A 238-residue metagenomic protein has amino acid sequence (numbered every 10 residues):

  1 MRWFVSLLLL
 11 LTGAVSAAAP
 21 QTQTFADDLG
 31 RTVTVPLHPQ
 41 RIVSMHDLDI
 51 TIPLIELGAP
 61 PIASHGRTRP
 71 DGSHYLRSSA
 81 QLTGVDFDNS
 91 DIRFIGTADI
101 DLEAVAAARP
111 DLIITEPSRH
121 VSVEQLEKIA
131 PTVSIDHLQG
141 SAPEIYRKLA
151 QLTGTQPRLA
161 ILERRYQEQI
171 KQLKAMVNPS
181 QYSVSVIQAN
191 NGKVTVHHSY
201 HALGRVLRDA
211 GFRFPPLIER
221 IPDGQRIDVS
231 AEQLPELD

Functional and structural regions predicted by a protein language model:
V5, L11-I52, R158-I187: Bacterial Sec-exported substrate-binding components of ABC uptake systems
T32, D99-A107, S122: Short, well-structured alpha-helical segments in soluble
H46, I50-P53, D101, S122 (+8 more regions): Stable alpha-helical elements in mature extracytoplasmic
L48-L102: A short, structured surface patch at a secondary-structure boundary
L102, A106-T115, P131, D238: Proline-aspartate-enriched helix->loop->beta-strand connector
S122-G192: Extracytoplasmic substrate-binding proteins
V196-Q225: Alpha-helical, coiled-coil/dimerization segments enriched in small aliphatic residues
D223-D238: Ligand-binding pocket segment of bilobal, Venus flytrap-like solute-binding proteins
